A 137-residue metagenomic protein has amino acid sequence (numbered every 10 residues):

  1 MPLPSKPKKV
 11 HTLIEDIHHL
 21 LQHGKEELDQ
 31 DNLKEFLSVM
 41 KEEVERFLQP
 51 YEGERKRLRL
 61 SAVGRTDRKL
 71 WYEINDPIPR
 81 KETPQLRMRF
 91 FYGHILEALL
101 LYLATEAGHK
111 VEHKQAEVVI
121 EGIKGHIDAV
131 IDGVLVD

Functional and structural regions predicted by a protein language model:
M1-L135: Metal-dependent nuclease catalytic cores that hydrolyze phosphodiester bonds in DNA/RNA, characterized by
